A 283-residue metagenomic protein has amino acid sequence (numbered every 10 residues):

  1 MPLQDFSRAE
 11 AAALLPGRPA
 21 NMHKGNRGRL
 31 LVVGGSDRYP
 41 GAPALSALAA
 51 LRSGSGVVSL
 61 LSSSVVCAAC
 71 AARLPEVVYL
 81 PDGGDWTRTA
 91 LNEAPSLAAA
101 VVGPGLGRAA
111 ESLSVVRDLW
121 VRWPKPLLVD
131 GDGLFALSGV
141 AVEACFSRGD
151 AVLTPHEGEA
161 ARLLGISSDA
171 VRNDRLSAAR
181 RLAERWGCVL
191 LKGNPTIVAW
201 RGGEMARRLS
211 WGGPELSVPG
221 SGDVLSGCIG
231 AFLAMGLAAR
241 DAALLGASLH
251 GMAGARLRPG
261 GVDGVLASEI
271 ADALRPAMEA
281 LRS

Functional and structural regions predicted by a protein language model:
M1-P126, F135-V152, E157-S283: Small-residue (G/A/S/T)-rich helix-start motifs and N-terminal tracts that mark the onset
